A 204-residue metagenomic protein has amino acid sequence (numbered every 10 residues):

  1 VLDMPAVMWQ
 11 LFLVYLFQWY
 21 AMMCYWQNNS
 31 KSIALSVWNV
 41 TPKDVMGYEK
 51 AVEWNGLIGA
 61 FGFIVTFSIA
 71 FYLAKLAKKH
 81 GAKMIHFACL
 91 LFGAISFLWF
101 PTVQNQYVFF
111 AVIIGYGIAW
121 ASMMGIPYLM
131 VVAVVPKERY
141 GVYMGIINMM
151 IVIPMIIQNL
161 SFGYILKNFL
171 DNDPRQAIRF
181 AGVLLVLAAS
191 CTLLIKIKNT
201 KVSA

Functional and structural regions predicted by a protein language model:
N39-F63, Q176-R179: Loop-to-transmembrane helix entry
V52, V135-I147: Loop-to-transmembrane helix entry/capping segments in MFS-fold secondary transporters and related SLC/MFSD carriers
S68-A82, L166: Helix-to-loop junctions at the C-terminal end of transmembrane segments in multipass secondary transporters
L91-Q104: C-terminal ends and interior cores of transmembrane alpha-helices in multi-pass membrane transporters/permeases
V108-S122: Hydrophobic core of transmembrane alpha-helices in multi-pass small-molecule transporters, especially MFS/SLC-type
S122-P136: Intracellular juxtamembrane helix-capping segments at the cytosolic ends of symmetry-related transmembrane helices
I157, R179-A204: Multi-pass alpha-helical transporter architecture, strongest for 12-TM Major Facilitator/SLC carriers used
Y164-L185: A membrane-interface helix-boundary motif in multi-pass transporters
